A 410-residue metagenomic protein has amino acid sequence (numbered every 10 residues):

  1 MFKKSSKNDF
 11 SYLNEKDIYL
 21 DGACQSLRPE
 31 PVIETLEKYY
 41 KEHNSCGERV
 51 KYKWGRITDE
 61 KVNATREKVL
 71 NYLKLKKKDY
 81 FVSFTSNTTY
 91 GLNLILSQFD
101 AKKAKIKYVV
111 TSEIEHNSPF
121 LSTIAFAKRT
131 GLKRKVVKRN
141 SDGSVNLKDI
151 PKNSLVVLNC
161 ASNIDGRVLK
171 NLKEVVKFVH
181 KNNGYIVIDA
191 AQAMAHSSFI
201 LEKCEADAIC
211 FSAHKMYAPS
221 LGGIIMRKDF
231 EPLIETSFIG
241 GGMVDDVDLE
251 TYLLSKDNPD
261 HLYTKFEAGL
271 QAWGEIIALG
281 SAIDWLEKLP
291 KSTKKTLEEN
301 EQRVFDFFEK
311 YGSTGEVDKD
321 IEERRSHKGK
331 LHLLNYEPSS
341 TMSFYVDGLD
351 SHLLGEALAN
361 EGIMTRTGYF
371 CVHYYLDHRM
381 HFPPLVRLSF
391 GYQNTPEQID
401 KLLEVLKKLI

Functional and structural regions predicted by a protein language model:
M1-I410: Pyridoxal 5′-phosphate
